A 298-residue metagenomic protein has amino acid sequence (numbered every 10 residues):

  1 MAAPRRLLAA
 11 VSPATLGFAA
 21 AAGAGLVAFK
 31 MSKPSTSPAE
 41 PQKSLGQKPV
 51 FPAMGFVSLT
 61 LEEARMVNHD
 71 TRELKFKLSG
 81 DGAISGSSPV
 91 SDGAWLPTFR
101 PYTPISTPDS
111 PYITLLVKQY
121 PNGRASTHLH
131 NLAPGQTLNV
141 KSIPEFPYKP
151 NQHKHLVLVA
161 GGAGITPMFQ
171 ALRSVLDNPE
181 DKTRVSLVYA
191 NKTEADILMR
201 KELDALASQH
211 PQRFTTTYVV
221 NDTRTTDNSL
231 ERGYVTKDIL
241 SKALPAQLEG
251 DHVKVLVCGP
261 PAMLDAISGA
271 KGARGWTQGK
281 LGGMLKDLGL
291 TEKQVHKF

Functional and structural regions predicted by a protein language model:
A2-A28, V188-F298: Reductase modules of NAD(P)H-dependent flavoproteins
G25-A39: Short hydrophobic alpha-helical membrane-entry/anchor segments
P41-Q136, N191-T193, N221-T223: Ferredoxin-reductase
A83-I84, Y112, R124-A125, P147 (+4 more regions): Eukaryotic short linear interaction motifs
G93-Y102, E145-H155: Short, Lys/Arg- and Gly-enriched loop/turn segments at beta-strand edges
H155-V157, K254: Structural motif
P167-P179: Histidine-anchored nucleotide/phosphate-binding helix
